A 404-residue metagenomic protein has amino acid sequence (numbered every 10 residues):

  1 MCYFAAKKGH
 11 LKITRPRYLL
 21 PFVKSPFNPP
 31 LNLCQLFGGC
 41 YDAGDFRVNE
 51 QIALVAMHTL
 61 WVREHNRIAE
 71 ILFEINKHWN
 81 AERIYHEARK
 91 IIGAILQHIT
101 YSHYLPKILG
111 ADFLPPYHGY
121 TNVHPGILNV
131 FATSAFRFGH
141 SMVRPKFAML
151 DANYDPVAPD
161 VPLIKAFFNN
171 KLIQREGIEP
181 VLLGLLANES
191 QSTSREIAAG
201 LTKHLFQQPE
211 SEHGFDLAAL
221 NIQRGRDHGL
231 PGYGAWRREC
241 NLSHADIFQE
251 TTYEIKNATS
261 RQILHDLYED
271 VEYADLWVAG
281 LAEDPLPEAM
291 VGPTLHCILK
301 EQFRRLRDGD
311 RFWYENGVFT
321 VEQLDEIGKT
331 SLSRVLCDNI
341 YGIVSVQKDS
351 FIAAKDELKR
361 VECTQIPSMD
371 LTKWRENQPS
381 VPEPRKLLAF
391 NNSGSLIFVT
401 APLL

Functional and structural regions predicted by a protein language model:
M1-L54, A69-L404: Terminal regions of secretory-pathway proteins
I52-R63: Alpha-helical bundle segments that constitute or directly flank the non-heme di-iron/ferroxidase center
H65-R67: Secondary-structure-rich domain cores
